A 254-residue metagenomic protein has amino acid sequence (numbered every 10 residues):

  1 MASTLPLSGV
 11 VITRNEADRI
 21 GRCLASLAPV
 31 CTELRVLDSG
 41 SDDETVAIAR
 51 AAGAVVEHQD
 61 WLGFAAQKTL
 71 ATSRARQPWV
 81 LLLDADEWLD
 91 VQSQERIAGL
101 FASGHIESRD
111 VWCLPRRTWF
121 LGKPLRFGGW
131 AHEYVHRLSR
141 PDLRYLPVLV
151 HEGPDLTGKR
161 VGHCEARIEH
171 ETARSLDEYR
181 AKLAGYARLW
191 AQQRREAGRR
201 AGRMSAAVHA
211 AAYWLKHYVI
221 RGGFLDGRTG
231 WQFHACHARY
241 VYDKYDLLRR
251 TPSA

Functional and structural regions predicted by a protein language model:
M1-S26: N-proximal low-complexity "stem/linker" segments adjacent to membrane-targeting elements
L7, A54-V55, R109: Short, conserved active-site loop motifs that form the nucleotide-linked donor/cofactor pocket
G9, I20, L34-V36, T45 (+2 more regions): Hydrophobic packing within well-folded, soluble alpha/beta domains
V11, T32-S41, E57, A85: Short beta-strand/loop segment that forms part of the nucleotide-sugar
S26, D38-R50, W61, D84: A conserved acidic beta->alpha catalytic loop
T32, V46-R74: Conserved donor nucleotide-binding strand/loop of the catalytic core
A65-T72, P78-W79, L83, D90-A254: Catalytic-site signature of metal-activated, phosphate-bearing donor transferases, centered on the GT-A/GT-A-like
